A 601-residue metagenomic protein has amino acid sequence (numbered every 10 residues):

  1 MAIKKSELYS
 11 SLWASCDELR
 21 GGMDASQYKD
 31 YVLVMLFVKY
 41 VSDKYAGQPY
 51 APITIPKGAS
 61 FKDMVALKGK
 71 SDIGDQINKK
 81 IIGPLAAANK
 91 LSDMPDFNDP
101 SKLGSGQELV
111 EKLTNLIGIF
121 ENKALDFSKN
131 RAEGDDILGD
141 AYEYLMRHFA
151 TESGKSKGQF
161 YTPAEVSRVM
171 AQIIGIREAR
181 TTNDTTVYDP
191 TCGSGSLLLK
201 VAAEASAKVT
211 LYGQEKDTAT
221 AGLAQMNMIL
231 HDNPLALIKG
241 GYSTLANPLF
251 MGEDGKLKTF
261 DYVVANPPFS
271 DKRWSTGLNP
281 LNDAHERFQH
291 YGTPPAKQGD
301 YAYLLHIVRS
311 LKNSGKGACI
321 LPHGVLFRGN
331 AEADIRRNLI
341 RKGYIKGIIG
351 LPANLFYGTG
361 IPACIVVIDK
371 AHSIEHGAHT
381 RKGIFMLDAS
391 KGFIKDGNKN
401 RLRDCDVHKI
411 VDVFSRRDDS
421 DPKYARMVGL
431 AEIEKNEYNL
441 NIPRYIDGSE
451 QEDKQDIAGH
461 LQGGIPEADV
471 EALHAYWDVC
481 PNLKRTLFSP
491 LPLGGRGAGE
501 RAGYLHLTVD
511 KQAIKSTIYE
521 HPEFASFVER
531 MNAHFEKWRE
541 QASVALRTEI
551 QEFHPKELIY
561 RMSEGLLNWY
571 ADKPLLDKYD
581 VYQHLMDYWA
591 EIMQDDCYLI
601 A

Functional and structural regions predicted by a protein language model:
M1-E178, K239-L249, G350-A353, R381-D388 (+3 more regions): Non-catalytic, mostly N-terminal accessory regions of nucleic-acid modification and defense proteins
E7, S11-A14, E18, Q27-F37 (+1 more regions): Conserved Class I SAM-dependent methyltransferase catalytic core
G106, R131, G213-D217, Y262 (+9 more regions): Hydrophobic alpha-helical scaffolding
E152, Q159, G252-G255, V308-S310 (+3 more regions): Replace "in large, NTP-powered and nucleic-acid-processing enzymes" with "in large, NTP-powered factors and other
S156-A265, S270-Y291, Y301-A302, L321-G324 (+3 more regions): Conserved S-adenosyl-L-methionine
K272-G277, A318-C319, R328-A333, I348-I349 (+3 more regions): Extended hydrophobic-aromatic, low-complexity segments
I365, D369-V411: Conserved P-loop NTPase
G494-G497: Glycine-biased, low-complexity coil/linker segments
